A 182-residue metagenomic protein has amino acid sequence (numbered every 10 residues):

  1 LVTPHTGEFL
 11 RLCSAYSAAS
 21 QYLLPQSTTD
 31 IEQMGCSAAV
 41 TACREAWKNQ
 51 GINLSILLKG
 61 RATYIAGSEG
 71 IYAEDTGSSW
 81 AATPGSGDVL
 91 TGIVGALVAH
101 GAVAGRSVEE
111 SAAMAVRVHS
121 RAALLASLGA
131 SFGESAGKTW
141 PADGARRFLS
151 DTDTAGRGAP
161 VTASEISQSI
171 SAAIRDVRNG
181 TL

Functional and structural regions predicted by a protein language model:
L1-Y72: Conserved phosphate/ATP/ADP-binding segment of small-molecule kinases
G7-E8, A62-T63, S78-W80, V116-R121: Acidic, glycine-rich active-site loops and adjacent beta-strand->loop/helix elements that engage anionic groups
R11-S14, T83-V118: Short, small-residue alpha-helix embedded
S17-S37, A102-A113, E134-V161: Short, charged, surface-exposed loops that flank catalytic or proteolytic processing sites
G35-Q50, G105-L125, G129, D143-G144 (+1 more regions): Short, well-structured alpha-helical segments that form the helix of a local strand-helix-strand
A73-G85: Short pre-catalytic strand/loop immediately N-terminal to key active-site residues, enriched for Gly-Thr
R121-L182: Charged C-terminal helix
